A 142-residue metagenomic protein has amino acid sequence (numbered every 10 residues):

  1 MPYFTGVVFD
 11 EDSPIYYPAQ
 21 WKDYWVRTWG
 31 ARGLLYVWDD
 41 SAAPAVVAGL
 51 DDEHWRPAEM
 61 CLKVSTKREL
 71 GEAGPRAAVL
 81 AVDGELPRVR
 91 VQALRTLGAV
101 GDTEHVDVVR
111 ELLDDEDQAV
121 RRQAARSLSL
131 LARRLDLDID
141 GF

Functional and structural regions predicted by a protein language model:
M1-D51, W55-E59, K67, G71 (+1 more regions): Extended repeat-based scaffolds of very large eukaryotic assembly and lipid-transport proteins
P18-W21, G49-E53, A81-E85, L112-E116: Alpha-solenoid helical repeat architecture
Y24-D39, A58-L70, R88-T103, R122-R134: Structural detector for internal amphipathic alpha-helices that build alpha-solenoid repeat scaffolds
R32, A48, K63, V79-L80 (+1 more regions): Surface-exposed charged/polar residues within alpha-helices that form helix-capping/stabilizing sites and interaction
A42-A43, G74-P75, V106: Core helices of alpha-solenoid repeat scaffolds
V106, R110-F142: Eukaryotic acidic, Ser/Thr-rich intrinsically disordered low-complexity regions
